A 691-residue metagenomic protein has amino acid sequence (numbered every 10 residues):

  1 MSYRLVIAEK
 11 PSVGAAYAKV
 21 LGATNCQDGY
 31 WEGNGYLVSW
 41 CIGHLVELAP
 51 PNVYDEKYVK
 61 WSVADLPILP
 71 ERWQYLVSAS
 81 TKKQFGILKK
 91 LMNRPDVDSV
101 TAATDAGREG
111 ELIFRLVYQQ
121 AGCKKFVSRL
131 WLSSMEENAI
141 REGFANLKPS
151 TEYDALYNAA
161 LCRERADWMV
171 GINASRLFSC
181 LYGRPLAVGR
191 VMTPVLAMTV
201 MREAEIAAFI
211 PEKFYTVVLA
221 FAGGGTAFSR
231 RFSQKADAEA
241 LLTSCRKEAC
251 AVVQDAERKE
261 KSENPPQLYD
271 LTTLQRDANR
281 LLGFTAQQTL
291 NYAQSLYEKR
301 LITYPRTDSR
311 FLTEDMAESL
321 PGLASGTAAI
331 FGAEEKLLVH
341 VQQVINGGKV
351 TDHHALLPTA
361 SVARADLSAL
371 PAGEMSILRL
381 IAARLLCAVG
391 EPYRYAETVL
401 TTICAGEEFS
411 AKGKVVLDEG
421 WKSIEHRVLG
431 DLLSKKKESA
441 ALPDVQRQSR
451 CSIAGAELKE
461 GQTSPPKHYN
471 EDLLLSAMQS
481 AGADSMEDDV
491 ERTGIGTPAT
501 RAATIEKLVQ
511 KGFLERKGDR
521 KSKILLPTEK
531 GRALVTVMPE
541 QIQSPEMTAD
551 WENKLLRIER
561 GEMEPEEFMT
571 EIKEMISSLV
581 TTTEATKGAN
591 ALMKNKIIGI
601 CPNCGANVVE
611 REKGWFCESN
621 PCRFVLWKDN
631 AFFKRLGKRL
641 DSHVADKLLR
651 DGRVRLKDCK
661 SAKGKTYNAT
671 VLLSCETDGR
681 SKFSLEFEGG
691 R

Functional and structural regions predicted by a protein language model:
M1-E164, W168, E438, P465: Intrinsically disordered, low-complexity regulatory segments
S2-L5, T81, M92, Q120 (+5 more regions): Basic, low-complexity terminal or inter-domain segments flanking catalytic cores
P11-A18, G35-V38, I42, S78-K89 (+17 more regions): Amphipathic alpha-helical transducer elements in NTP-driven molecular machines
W73, P95, E137-F221, R258-K259: C-terminal or mid-to-C-terminal helical accessory/interaction module adjacent to the motor/catalytic core
T104, R276, R306: Short glycine-centered, acidic/aromatic-flanked micro-motifs in structured strand/loop junctions that mark active-site
K235-Y269, Q275: Metal- or metallocofactor-binding catalytic centers and their adjacent structured scaffolds across diverse enzyme
